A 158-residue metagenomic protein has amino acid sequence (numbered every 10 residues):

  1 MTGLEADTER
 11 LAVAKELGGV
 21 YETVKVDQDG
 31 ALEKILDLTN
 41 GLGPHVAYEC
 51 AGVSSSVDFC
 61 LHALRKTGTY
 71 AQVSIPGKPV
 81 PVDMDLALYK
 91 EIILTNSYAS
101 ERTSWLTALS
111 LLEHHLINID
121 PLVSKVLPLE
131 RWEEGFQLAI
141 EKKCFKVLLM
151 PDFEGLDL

Functional and structural regions predicted by a protein language model:
M1-F59: Adenosine-nucleotide cofactor-binding segment
E5-A6, V26-G30, A51-G52, I75 (+3 more regions): Short beta->alpha linker loops
T8, D29-G30, D58-H62, W105-L158: C-terminal hydrophobic helical "lid"/dimerization subdomain of Rossmann-like NAD(P)H-dependent oxidoreductases
K15-G18, L38-P44, L64-T69, K90-I93 (+1 more regions): Short, surface-exposed connector motifs at secondary-structure boundaries
N40, G52, R65-K66, I140 (+1 more regions): Short conserved AdoMet
V53-H114, P151-L158: Glycine-rich phosphate-binding loop and adjacent beta-alpha segment of Rossmann(oid) nucleotide-cofactor-binding
